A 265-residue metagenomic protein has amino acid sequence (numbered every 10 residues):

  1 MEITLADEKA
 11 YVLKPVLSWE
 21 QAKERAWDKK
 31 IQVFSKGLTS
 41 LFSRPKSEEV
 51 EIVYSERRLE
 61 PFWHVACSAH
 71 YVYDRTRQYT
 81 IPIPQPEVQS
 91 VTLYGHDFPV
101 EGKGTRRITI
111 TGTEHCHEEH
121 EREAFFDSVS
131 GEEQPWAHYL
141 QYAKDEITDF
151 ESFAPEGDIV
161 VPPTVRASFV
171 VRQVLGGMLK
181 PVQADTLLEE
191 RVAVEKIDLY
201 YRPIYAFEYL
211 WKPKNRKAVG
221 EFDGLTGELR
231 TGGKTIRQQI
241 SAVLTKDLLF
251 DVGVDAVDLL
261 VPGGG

Functional and structural regions predicted by a protein language model:
M1-K212, K217, I236-G264: Charged, low-complexity helical/coil segments in non-catalytic cytosolic or luminal regions
K212, D223-G224: Short, acidic, Ser/Thr-enriched surface-loop or helix-capping motifs
V219-E221: Short, surface-exposed charged micro-motifs
E228-L229: Hydrophobic "anchor" residues
